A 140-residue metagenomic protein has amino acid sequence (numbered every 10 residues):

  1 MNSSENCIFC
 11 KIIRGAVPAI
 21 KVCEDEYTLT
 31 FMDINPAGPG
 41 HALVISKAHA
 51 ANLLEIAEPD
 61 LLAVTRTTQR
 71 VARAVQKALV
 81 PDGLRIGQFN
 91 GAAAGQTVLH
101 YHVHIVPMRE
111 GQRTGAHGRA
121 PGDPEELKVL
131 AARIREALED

Functional and structural regions predicted by a protein language model:
M1-D140: HIT superfamily nucleotide-processing domains
